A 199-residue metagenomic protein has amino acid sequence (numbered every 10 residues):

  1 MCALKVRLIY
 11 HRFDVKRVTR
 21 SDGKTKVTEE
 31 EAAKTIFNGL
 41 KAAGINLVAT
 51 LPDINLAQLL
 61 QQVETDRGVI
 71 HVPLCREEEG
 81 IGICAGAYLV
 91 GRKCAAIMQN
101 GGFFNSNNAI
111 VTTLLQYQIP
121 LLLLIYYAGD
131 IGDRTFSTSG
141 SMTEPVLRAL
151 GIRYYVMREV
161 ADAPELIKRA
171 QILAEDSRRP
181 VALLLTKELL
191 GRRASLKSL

Functional and structural regions predicted by a protein language model:
F13-L199: Thiamine diphosphate
